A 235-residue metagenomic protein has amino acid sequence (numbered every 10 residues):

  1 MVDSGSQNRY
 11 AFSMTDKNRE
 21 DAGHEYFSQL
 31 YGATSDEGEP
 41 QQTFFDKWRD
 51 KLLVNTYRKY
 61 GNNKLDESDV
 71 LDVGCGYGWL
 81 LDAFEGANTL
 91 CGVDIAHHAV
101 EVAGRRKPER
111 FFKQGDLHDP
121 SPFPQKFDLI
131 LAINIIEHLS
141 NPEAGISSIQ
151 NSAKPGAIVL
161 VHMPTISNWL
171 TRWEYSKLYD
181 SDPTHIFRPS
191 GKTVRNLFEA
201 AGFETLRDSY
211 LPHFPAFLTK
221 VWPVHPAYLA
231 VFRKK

Functional and structural regions predicted by a protein language model:
V2-Q125, I133, I146, F187 (+2 more regions): Conserved N-terminal segment of class I S-adenosyl-L-methionine
R19, L30, G38-W48, I95 (+2 more regions): S-adenosyl-L-methionine-dependent methyltransferase catalytic module, highlighting the catalytic core
N63, K154-G156: Short helix-capping segments at alpha-helix termini
W79-L80, F127-L129, R172-S176: A short alpha-helix capping/helix-coil boundary motif
Q114-D116, H138, L160: Generic N-terminal simple sequence motifs
L129-S140: A short SAM/SAH-binding and catalytic strip from SAM-dependent methyltransferases
